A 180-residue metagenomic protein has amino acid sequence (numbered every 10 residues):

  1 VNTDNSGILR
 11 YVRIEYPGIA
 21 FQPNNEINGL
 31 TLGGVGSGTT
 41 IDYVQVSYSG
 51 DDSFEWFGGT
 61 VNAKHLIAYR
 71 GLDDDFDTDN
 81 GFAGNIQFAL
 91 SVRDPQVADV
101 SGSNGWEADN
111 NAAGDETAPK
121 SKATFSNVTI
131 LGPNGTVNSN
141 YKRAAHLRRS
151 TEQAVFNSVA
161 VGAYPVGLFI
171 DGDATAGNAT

Functional and structural regions predicted by a protein language model:
V1-T180: Extracellular beta-rich repeat passengers
